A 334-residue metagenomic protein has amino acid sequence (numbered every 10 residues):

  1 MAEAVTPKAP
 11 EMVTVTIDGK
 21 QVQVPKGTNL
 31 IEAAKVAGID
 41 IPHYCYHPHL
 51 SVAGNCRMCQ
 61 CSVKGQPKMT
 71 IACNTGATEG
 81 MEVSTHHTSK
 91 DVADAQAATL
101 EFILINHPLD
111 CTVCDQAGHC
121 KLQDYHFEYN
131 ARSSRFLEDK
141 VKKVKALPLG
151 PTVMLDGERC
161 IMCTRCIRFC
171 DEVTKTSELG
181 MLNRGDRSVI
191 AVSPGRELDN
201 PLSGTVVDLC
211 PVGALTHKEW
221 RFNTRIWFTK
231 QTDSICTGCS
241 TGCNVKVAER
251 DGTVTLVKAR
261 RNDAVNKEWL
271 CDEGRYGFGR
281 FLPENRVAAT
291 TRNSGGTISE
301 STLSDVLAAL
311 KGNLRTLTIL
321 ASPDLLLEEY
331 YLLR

Functional and structural regions predicted by a protein language model:
A2-A4, R57-T237, T241-V245, R250-V254: Fe-S ferredoxin-like electron-transfer domains and their immediately adjacent linker/connector regions across
A2-T14: Terminal leader/tail segments of proteins
P7, Q66-E79, R275-A289: Short, compositionally biased low-complexity segments
T14-T16, D40, G312-T318: Short, surface-exposed connector motifs at secondary-structure boundaries
K20-T28: Short, contiguous acidic and Ser/Thr-rich linear segments
Q21, Y44-H49, D156-R159, A191-E197 (+2 more regions): Conserved short loop/turn motifs at secondary-structure junctions
L30-K64: A basic, amphipathic helix-loop patch mediating RNA/tRNA/ribosome contacts
L104, P108, D156, C163 (+4 more regions): Catalytic alpha/large subunits of respiratory electron-transfer oxidoreductases, centered on bis-MGD molybdoenzymes
